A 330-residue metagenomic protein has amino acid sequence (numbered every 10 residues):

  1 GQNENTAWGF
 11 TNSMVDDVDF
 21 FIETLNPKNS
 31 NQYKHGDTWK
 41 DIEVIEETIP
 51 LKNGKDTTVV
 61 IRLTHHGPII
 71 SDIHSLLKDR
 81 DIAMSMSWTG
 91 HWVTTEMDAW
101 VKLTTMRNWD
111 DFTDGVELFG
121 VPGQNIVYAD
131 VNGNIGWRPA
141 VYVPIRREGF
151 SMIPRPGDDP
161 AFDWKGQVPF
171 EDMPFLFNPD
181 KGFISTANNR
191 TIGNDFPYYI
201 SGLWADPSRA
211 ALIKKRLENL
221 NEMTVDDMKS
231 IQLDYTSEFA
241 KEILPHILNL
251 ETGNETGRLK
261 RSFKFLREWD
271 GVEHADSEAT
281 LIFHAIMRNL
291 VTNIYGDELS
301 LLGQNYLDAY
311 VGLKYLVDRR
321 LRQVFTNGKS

Functional and structural regions predicted by a protein language model:
G1-L259, K264-D276: Mature extracytoplasmic enzyme cores
R267-T280, H284, R288, T326: Histidine-centered catalytic/metal-binding microenvironments
F283-S330: Charged, long alpha-helical assembly modules
